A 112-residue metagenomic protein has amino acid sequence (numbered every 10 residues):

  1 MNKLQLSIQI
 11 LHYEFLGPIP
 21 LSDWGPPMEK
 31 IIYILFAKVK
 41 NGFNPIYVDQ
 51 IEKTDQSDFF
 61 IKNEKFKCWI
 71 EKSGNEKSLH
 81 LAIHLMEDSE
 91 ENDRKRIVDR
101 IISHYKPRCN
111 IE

Functional and structural regions predicted by a protein language model:
M1-F59, H84, D88-S103: GIY-YIG nuclease catalytic motif and its immediate N-terminal context
Q56-K77: A broadly used, surface-exposed interaction patch
N75-M86: Short helix/strand-capping connector loops at secondary-structure junctions
H104-E112: Intrinsically disordered, low-complexity regulatory tails
